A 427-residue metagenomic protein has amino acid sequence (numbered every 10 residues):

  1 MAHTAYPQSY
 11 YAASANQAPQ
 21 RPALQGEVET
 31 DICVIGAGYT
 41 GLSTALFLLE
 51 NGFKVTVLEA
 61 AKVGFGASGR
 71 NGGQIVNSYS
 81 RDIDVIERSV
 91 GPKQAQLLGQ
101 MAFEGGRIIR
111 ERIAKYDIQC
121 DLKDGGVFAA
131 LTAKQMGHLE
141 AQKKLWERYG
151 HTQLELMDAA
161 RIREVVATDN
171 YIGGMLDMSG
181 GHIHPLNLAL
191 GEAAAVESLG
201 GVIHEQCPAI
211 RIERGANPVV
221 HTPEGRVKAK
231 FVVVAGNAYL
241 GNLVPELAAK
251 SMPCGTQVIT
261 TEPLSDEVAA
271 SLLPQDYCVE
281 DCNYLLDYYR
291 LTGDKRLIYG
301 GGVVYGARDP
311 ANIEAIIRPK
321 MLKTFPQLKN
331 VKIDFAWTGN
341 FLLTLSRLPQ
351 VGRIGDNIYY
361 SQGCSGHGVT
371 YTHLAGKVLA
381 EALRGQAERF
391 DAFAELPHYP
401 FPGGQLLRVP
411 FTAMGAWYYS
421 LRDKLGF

Functional and structural regions predicted by a protein language model:
M1-I32, E50: Extreme N-terminal leader/targeting segments of oxidoreductases
R21, I118-F128, R161-A195, L199 (+1 more regions): Helix-loop-beta segment of a Rossmann-like dinucleotide-binding subdomain
V28-V57: N-terminal Rossmann-like FAD-binding beta1-loop-alpha1 element of flavoenzymes
E50-R70: Glycine-rich FAD pyrophosphate-binding loop
S78-A160: Dinucleotide-binding Rossmann-like beta1-alpha1 core, especially the glycine-rich loop that anchors the ADP
R107, K115-K123, A209, N217 (+1 more regions): Active-site substrate-recognition segment that forms the wall of the catalytic cavity or substrate channel
G137, A141-L145, D169-K230: Helical element adjacent to the flavin cofactor pocket in flavoenzyme catalytic cores
A307-D309, E314-L425: C-terminal catalytic lobe of FAD-dependent flavoproteins
